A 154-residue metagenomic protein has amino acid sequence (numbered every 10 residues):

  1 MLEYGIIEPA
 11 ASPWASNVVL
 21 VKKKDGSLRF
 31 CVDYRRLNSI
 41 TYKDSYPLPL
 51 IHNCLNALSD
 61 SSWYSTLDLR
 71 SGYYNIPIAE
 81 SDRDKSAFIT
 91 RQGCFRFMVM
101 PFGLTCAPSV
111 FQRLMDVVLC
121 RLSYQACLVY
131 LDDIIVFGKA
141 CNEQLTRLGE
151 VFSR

Functional and structural regions predicted by a protein language model:
M1-R154: Retroelement reverse transcriptase polymerase core
